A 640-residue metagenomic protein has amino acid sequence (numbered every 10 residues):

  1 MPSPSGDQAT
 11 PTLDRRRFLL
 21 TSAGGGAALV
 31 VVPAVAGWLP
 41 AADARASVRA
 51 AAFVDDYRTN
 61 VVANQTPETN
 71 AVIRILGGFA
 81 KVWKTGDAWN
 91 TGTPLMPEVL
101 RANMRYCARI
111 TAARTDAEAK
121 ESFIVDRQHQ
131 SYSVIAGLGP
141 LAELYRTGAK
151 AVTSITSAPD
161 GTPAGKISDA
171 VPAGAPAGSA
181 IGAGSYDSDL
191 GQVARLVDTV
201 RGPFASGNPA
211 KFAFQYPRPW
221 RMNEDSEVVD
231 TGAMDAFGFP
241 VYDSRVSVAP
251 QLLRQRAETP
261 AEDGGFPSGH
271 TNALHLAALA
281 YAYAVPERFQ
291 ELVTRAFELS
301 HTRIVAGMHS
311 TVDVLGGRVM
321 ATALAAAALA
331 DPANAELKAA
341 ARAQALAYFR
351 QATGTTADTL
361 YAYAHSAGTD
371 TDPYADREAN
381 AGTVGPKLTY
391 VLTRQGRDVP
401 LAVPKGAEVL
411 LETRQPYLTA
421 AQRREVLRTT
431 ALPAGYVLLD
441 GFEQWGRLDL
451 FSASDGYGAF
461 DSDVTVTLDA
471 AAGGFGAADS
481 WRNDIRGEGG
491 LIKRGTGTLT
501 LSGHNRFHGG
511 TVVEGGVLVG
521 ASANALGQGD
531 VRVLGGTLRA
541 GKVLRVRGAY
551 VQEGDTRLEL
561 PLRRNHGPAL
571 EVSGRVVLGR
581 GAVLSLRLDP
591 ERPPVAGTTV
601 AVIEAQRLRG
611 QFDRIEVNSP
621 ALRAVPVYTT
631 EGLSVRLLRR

Functional and structural regions predicted by a protein language model:
M1-R17, S22-V35, A41: N-terminal secretory signal peptides
R45-V305, G385-S454: Hydrophobic alpha-helical bundle signature of multipass membrane enzymes
G264-S268, H309-G316, F442, R506-G509: A glycine-rich, coil/turn loop motif that links secondary-structure elements
H270-L274, V305-N334: Alpha-helical transmembrane segments that form the membrane-embedded catalytic/substrate-binding core of multi-pass
P332, A339-Q395, L432-S480, L586-R640: Extracellular/surface-exposed low-complexity segments
G458-Q528: Extracellular repeat-rich scaffold modules on cell surfaces
L491, G520-T598: Extracellular beta-strand/loop-rich repeat segments of large surface/secreted proteins
